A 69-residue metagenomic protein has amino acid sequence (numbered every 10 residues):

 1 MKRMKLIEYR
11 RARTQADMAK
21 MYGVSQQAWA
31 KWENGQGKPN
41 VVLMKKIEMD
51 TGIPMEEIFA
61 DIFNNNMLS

Functional and structural regions predicted by a protein language model:
M1-M4, M67-S69: Short, Lys/Arg-enriched, disordered terminal segments
K2-M21: Short basic helix-loop element that most often maps to the first helix and adjoining turn of HTH DNA-binding modules
M4, Q27-A30: Positions in alpha-helical segments
Y9-A12, K31, K38, V42 (+2 more regions): Short, charged recognition helix plus adjacent turn of helix-turn-helix-like nucleic-acid-binding domains
Q15, Q26, V41-M44: Helix-turn-helix DNA-binding elements, focusing on the entry/boundary residues of the two helices that contact DNA
M18-A19, W29-W32: Conserved hydrophobic/aromatic packing and binding residues within compact polymer-binding modules
